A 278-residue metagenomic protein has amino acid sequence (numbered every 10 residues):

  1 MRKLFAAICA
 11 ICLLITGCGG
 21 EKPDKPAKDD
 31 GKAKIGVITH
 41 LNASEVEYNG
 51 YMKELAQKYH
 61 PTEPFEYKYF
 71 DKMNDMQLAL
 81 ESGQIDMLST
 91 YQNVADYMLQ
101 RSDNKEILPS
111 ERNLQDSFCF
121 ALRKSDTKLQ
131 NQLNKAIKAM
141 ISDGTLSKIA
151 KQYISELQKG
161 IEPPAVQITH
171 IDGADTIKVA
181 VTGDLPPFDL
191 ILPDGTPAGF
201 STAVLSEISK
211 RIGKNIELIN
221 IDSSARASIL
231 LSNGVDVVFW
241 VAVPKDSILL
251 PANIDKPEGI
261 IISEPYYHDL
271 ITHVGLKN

Functional and structural regions predicted by a protein language model:
R2-I8: Sec-dependent signal peptide recognition, specifically the positively charged N-region followed immediately by
L13-G17: C-terminal motif of bacterial Sec signal peptides marking the signal peptidase cleavage site
C18-P26: Bacterial lipoprotein signal-peptidase II cleavage site
G19, L41-A43, G50-Y59, S117-G160 (+2 more regions): Extended ligand-binding regions for polar small-molecule ligands
D24, T39-L41, K53, S89-S117 (+2 more regions): Acidic, polar ligand-binding/catalytic clefts
K28-M87, Y91, K148, G173-K245: Extracytoplasmic small-molecule ligand-binding "clamshell" domains of the periplasmic binding protein/Venus flytrap
F65, D71-L157: Extended, hydrophobic interaction surfaces within ordered domains
I149-V179: Disordered inhibitory propeptide/activation segment of secreted metzincin zinc metalloprotease zymogens, centered on
